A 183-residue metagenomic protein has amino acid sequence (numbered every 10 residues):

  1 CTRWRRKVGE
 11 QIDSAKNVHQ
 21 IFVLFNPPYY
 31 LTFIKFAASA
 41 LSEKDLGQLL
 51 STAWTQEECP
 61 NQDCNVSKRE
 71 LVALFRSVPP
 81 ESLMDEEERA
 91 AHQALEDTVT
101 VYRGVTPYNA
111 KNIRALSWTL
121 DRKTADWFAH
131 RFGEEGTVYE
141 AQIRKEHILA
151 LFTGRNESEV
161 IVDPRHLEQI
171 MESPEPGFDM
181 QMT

Functional and structural regions predicted by a protein language model:
C1-V101, T106-L116, R122-T183: Conserved NAD+-utilizing ADP-ribose enzyme module
